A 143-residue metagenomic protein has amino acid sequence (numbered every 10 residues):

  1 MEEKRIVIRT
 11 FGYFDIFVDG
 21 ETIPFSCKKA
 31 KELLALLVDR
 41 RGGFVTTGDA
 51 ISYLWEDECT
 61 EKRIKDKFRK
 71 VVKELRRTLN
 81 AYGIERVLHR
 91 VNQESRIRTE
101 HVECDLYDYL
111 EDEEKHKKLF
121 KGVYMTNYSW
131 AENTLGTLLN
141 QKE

Functional and structural regions predicted by a protein language model:
M1-E143: Intrinsically disordered, low-complexity protein-interaction/activation regions
